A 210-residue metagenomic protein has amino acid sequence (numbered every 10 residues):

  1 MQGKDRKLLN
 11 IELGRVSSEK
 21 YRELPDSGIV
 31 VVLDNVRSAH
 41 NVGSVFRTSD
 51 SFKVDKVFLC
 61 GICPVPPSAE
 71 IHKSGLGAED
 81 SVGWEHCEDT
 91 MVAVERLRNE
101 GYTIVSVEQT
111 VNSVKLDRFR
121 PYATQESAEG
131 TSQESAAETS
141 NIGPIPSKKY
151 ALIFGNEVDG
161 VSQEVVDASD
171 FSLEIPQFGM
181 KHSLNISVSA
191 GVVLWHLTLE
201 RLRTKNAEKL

Functional and structural regions predicted by a protein language model:
M1-L210: Post-transcriptional modification and biogenesis factors for structured RNAs of the translation apparatus
